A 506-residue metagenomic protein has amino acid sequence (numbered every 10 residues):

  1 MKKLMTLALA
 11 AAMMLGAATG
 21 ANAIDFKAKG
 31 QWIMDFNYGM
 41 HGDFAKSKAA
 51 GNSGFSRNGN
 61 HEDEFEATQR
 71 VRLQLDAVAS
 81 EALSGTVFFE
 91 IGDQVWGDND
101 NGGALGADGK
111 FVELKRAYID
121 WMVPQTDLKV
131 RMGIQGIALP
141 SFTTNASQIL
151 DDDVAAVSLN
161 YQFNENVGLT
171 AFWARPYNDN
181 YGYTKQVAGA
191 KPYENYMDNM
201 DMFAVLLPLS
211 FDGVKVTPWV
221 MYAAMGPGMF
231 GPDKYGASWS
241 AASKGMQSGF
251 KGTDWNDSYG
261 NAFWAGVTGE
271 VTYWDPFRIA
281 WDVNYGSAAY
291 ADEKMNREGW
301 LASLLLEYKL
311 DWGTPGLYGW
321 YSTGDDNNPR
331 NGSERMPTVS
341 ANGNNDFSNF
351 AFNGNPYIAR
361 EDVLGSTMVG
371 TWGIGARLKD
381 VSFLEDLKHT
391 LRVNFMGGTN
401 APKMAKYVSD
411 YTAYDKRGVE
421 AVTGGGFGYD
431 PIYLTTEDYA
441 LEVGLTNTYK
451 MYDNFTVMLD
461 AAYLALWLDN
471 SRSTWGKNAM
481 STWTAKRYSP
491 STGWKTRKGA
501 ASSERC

Functional and structural regions predicted by a protein language model:
K2-I137, V157-A171, D198, V205-V214 (+6 more regions): Beta-barrel outer-membrane channel/assembly domains of diderm bacteria
F142-T144: A conserved hydrophobic secondary-structure block that centers on an alpha-helix together with its immediately flanking
Q148-D151: Long, hydrophobic, well-ordered secondary-structure blocks that form the structural core and pocket-lining surfaces
R175-K191, Y196, V214, W219-G236 (+2 more regions): Outer-membrane beta-barrel translocator/channel fold
K294-N342: Long, well-ordered mid-to-C-terminal structural blocks that present hydrophobic/aromatic surfaces
N349-F350: Glycine- and aromatic-enriched membrane alpha-helices
G354: Active-site-adjacent helical/loop segments in soluble small-molecule enzymes
